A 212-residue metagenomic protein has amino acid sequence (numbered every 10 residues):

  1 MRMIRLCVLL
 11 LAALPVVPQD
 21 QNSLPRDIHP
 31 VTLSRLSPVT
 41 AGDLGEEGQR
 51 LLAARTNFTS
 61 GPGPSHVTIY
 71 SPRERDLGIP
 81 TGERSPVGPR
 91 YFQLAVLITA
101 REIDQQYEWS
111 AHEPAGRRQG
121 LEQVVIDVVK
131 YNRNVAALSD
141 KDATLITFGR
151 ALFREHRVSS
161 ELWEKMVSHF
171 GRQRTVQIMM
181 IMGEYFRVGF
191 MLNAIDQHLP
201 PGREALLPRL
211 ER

Functional and structural regions predicted by a protein language model:
R2-L9: Sec-dependent signal peptide recognition, specifically the positively charged N-region followed immediately by
Q19-V87, L210-R212: Mobile cap/lid helix-loop segments that border enzyme active or cofactor-binding sites and regulate substrate access
G61, I69, R75-L77, L94-A111 (+1 more regions): N-terminal hydrophobic signal/anchor transmembrane helix of membrane proteins
V87, Y91-V129: Mid-length scaffold segments of soluble, non-membrane domains
Y131-S139: Acidic/His metal-coordination segments adjacent to aromatic residues that form catalytic metal sites in metalloenzymes
K141-M179: Acidic/histidine-rich alpha-helical segments that form the ligand environment of transition-metal centers
M166, M191-R212: Acidic, carboxylate-rich catalytic segments that either coordinate divalent cations
